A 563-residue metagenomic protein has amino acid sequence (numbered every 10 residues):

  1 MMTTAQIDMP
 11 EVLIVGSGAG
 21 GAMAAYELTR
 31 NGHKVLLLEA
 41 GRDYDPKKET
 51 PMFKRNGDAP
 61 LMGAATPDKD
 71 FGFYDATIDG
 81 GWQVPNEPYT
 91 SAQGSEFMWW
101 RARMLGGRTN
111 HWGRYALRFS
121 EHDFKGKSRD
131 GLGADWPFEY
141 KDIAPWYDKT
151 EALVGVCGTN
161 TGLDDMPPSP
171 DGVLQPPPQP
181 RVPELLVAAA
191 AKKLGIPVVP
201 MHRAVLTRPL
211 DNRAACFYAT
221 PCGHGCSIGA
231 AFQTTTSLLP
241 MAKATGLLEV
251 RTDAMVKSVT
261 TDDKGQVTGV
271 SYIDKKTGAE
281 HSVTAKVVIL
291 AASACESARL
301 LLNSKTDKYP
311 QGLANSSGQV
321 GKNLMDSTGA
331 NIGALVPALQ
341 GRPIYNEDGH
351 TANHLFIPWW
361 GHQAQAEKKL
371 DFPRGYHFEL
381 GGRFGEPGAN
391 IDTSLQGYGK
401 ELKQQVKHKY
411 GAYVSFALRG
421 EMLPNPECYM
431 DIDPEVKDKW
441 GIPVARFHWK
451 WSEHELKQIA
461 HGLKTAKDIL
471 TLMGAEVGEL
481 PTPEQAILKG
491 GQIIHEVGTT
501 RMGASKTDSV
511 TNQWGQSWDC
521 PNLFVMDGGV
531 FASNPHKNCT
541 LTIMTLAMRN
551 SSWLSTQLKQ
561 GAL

Functional and structural regions predicted by a protein language model:
M2-K127, L132, P137-D148, E296 (+2 more regions): N-terminal glycine-rich phosphate/pyrophosphate-binding loop and immediately adjacent elements
G18-A19, P178, C295, V530: Residue-level detector of alpha-helix initiation sites
R30, K34-L36, G41-N56, T245 (+5 more regions): Glycine-rich loop(s) and the adjacent beta-strand/alpha-helix scaffold that form part
P46-K48, C157-P170, E476-A486, Q560-L563: Short, glycine/acidic-rich hinge or "gate" loops at secondary-structure transitions that mediate conformational
G63-G81, P88-S95, R103, Y115-R118 (+2 more regions): Conserved redox-cofactor binding core of oxidoreductases
V84-R101, L105-R108, W112, W136-Y140 (+4 more regions): FAD cofactor-binding and catalytic pocket of flavoenzymes
P85, P200-A204, A215-C222, K257-T260 (+4 more regions): A glycine-rich dinucleotide-binding beta-alpha-beta segment and adjacent secondary-structure elements that constitute
S533-S551: A conserved FAD-binding loop/helix module that cradles the flavin
